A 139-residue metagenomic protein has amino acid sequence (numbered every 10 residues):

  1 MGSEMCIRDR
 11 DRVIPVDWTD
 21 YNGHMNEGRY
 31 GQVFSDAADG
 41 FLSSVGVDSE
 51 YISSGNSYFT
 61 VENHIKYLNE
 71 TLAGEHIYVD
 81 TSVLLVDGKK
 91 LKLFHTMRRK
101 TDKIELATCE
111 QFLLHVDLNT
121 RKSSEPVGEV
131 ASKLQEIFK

Functional and structural regions predicted by a protein language model:
M1-I7: Short, small-residue-biased leader/transition segments that mark boundaries at the very start of proteins
R8-V16: Short amphipathic
G23-G31: A conserved, well-ordered hydrophobic junction motif at loop->secondary-structure transitions
Q32, S43, L113-K139: C-terminal output/interaction extensions
F41-L91, L106-C109: Hydrophobic beta-strand-centered segment that forms part of the acyl-chain substrate-binding groove
L68, T96-K100: Core beta-strand residues in small-molecule sensory/regulatory alpha/beta domains
T101-K103, N119: Solvent-exposed strand-loop boundary residues in beta-sheet-rich modules
